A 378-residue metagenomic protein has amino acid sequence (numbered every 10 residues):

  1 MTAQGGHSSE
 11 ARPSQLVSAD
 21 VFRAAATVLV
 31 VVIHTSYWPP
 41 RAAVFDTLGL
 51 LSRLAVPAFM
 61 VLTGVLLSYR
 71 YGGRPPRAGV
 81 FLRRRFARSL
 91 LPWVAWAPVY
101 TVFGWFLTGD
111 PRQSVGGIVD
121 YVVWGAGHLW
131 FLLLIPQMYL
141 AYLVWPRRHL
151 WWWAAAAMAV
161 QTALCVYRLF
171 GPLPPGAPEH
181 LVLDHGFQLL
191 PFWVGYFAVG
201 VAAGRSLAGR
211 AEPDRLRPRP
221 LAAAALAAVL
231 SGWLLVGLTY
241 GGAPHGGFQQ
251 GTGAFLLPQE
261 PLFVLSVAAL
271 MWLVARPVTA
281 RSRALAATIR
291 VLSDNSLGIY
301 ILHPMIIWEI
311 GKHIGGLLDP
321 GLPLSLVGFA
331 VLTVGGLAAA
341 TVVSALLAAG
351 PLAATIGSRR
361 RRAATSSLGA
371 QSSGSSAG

Functional and structural regions predicted by a protein language model:
T2-G5, R276-R290, I306-G378: C-terminal "closing" transmembrane helix and its immediate cytosolic amphipathic cap in multi-pass membrane proteins
S14-Y71, S89-A97, G127, P191: Functionally critical transmembrane alpha-helices in membrane proteins and complexes, commonly lining
Q15-L16, G72-R83, W145-W153, R205-P220 (+1 more regions): Membrane-interface helix-boundary motifs at transmembrane edges
L16, V44-V56, D120-L133, L169-Y196 (+1 more regions): Interfacial loop-to-helix transition and helix-capping segments at the boundaries of transmembrane helices
V28-T35, A97-P98, V102, A157-G171 (+2 more regions): Aromatic-anchored segments of alpha-helical transmembrane domains
R53-A58, R70-L129, M138, A227-A228 (+1 more regions): Transmembrane alpha-helical segments and their boundary/interface "anchor" motifs in multi-pass integral membrane
G104-T108, R112-H180, H185-A202: Hydrophobic alpha-helical segments with transmembrane-like composition
A211-R290, P323: Alpha-helical transmembrane segments and terminal signal-anchor/GPI-anchor hydrophobic tails, characterized by long
